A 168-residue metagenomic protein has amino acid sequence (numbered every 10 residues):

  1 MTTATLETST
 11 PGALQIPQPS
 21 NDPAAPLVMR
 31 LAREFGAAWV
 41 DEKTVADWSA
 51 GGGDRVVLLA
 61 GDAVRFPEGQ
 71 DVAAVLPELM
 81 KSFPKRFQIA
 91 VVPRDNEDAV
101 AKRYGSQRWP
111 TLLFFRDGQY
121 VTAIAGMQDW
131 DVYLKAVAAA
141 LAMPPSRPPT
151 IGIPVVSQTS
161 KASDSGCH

Functional and structural regions predicted by a protein language model:
M1-R55, A60-K85, D95, K102-R108 (+1 more regions): Non-globular targeting/processing and membrane-anchoring segments
A90-V92: General small-molecule cofactor/ligand-binding pocket signal
L113: Gly/His-enriched, cation/cofactor- and phosphate-binding structural elements
